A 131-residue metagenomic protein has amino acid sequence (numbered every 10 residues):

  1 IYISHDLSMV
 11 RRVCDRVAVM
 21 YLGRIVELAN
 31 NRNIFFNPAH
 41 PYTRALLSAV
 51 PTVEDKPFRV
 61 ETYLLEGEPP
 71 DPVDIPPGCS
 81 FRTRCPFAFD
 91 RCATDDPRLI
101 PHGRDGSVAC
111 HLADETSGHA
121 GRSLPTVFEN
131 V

Functional and structural regions predicted by a protein language model:
S4-H5: H-loop/switch region of ABC-family ATPase nucleotide-binding domains
V10-R12: A short, surface-exposed alpha-helical micro-motif characterized by mixed small hydrophobic and charged/polar residues
R16, L28: Short, glycine/charged-rich "phosphate-handling" switch motifs in NTP-dependent and phosphotransfer domains
N31-V131: Charged, flexible cofactor/metal-binding loops and thiol motifs
